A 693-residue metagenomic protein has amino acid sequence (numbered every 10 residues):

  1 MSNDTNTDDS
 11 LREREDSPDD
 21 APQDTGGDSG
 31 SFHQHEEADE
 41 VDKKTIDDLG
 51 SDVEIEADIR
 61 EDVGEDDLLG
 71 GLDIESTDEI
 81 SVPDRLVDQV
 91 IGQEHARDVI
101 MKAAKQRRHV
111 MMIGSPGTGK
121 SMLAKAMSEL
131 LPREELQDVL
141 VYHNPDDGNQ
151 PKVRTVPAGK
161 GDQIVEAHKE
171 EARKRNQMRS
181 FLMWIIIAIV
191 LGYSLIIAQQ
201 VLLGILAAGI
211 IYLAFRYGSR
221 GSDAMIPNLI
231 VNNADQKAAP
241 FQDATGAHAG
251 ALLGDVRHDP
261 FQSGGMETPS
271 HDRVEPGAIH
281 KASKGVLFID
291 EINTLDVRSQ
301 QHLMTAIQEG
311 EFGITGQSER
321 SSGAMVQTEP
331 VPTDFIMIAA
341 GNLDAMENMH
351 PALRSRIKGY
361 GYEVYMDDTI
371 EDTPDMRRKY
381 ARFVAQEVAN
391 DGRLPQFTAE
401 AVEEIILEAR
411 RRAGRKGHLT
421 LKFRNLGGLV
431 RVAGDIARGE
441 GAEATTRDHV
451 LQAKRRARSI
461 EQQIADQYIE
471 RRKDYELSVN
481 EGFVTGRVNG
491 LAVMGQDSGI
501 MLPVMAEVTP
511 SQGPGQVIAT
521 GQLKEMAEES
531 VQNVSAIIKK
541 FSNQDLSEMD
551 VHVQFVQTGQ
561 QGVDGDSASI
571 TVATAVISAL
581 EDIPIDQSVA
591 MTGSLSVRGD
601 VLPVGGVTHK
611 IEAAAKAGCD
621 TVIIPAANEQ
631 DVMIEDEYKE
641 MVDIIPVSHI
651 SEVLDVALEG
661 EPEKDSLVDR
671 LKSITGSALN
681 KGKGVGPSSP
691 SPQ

Functional and structural regions predicted by a protein language model:
N3-R14, P18, T25-S29: Accessory regions of macromolecular translocation/handling assemblies
D4, A21-G27, Q34, A38-T45 (+3 more regions): Peripheral, non-AAA+ core regions of ATP-driven protein-machinery
F32-P374, R382-A399, E403-G434, A444 (+6 more regions): Conserved ASCE/P-loop NTPase catalytic core
G117, A409-R412, R456, V556-Q561 (+1 more regions): Short, internal active-site loops enriched in acidic
G427-G434, L451-R455, I650-L658: Two-component system phosphotransfer/interaction surface
I436-I460, A465: Conserved glycine-bearing catalytic or ligand-binding loops at nucleotide- and phosphate-handling centers of large
I464-F483, S535, D545: Append "with occasional cross-activation on large, charged helical scaffolds in nucleic-acid assemblies
N480-D497: Structured beta-strand/loop patches that form or line metal/cofactor-binding pockets in enzymes
